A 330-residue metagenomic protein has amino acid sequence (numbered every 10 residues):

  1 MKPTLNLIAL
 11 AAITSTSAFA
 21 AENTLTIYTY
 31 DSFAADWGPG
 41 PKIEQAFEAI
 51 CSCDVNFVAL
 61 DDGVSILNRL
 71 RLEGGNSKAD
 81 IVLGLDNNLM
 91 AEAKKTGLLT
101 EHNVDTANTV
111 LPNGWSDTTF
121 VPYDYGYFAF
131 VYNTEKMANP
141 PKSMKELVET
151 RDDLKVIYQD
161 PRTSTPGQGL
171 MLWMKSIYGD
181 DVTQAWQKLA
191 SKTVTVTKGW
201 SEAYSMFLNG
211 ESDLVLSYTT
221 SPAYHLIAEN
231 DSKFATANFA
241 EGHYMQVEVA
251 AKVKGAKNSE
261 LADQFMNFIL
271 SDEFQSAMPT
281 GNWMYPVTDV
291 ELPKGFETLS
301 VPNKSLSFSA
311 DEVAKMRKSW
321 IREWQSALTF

Functional and structural regions predicted by a protein language model:
T24, Y28-G40, D61-S65, S77-S212: Extracytoplasmic ligand-binding site segments that recognize negatively charged/polar headgroups
P41-F57: Short alpha-helix C-terminal cap/hinge motif
N88-E92, L208, S212-K233, N282: A ligand-binding cleft/hinge motif common to bilobed small-molecule-binding domains
L99-T106, T118-P122, K145-V148, L214 (+2 more regions): Short beta-strand->loop
P112, G126, W186-A190, V196-T197 (+2 more regions): Periplasmic-binding protein-like
A129-K136, K175, Q246-N258, A277: A bilobed periplasmic-binding-protein/Venus flytrap-type ligand-binding module shared by bacterial periplasmic
V253-F308: Mature extracytoplasmic/periplasmic domains
G295-F330: Extracellular/periplasmic bilobal clamshell ligand-binding domains
